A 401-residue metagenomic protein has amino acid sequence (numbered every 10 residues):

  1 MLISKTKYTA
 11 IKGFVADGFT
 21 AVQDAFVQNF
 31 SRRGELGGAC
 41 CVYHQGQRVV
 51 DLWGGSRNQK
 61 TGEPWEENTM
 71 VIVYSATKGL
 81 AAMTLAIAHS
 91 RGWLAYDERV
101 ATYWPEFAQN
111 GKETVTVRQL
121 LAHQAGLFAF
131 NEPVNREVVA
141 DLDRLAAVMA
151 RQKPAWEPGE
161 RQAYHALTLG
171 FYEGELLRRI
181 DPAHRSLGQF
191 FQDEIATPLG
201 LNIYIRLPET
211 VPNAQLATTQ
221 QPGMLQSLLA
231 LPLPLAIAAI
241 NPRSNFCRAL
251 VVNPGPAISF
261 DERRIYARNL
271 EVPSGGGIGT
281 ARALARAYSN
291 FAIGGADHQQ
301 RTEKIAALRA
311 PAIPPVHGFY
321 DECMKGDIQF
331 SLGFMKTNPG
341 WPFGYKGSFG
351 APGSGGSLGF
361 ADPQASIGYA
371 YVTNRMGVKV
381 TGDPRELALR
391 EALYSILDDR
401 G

Functional and structural regions predicted by a protein language model:
K12-V73, A95: Short, conserved catalytic-motif segment at the N-terminal edge
V42, G46-Q47, I72-W93, L120 (+3 more regions): Alpha-helical scaffold elements that line and support the substrate/ligand-binding pocket of soluble hydrolases
E66-N68, Q152-G159, G170-G174, R264-P273: Flexible glycine/proline-enriched surface loops and loop-helix/loop-strand junctions
E67, I72-A76, S90-E132, A150-R151 (+3 more regions): Active-site helix/loop module of the DD-peptidase/beta-lactamase fold, centered on the serine-lysine SxxK catalytic
H123, T168-L176, E271, G275-D297 (+1 more regions): Active-site-proximal alpha-helical segments within enzyme catalytic domains
T219-G275, G279-A281, A310-Q364, R400-G401: Active-site Gly/Thr loop motif
I293-A296, R309-Y320, K379-G401: Short, gly/Ser/Thr-rich active-site loops of penicillin-recognizing serine hydrolases
Y345-K379, E386, E391: Low-complexity, glycine/alanine/valine/leucine- and proline-rich hydrophobic stretches
